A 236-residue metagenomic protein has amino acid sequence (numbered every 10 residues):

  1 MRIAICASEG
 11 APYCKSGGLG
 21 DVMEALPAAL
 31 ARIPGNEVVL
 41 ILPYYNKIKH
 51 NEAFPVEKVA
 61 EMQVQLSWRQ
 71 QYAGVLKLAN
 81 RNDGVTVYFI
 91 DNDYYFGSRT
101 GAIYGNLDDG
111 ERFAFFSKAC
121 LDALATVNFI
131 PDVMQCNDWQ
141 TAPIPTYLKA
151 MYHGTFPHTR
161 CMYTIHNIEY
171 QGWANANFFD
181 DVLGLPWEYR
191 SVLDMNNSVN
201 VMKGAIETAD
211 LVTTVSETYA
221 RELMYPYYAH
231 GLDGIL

Functional and structural regions predicted by a protein language model:
M1-L236: Catalytic cores of nucleotide-sugar-dependent glycosyltransferases that transfer UDP/GDP/TDP-activated
